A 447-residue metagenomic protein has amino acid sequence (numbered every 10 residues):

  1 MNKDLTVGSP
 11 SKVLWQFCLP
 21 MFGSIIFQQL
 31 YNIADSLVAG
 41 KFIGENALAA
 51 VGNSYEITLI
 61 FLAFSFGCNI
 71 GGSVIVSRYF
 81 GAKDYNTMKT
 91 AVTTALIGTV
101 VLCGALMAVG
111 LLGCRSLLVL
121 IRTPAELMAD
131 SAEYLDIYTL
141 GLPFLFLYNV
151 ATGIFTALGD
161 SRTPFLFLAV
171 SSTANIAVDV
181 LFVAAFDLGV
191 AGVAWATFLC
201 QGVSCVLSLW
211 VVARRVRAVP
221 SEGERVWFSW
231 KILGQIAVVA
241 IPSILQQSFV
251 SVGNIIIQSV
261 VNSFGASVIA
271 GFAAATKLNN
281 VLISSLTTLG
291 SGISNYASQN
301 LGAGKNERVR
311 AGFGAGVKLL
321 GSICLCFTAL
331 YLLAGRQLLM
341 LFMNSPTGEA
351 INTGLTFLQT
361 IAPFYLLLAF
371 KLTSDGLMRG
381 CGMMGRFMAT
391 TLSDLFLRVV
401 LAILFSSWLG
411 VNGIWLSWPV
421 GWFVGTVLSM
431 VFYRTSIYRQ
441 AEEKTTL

Functional and structural regions predicted by a protein language model:
M1-C18, V76-G141, A185-I241, A297-P363 (+1 more regions): Short alpha-helical transmembrane segments in multi-pass integral membrane proteins
L5-F42, E56-G71, I75, V100-M107 (+4 more regions): N-terminal transmembrane alpha-helices
Q16-D35, I137, Y148, S171 (+5 more regions): Transmembrane helical elements of multi-pass membrane transporters/channels
M21, I25, L37, V74 (+17 more regions): Transmembrane alpha-helix boundary and packing residues in multipass membrane permease domains and related
Q28, N32-A39, L62-N69, S73 (+18 more regions): Alpha-helical transmembrane segments and their lipid-water interface positions in multi-pass membrane proteins
L30-A49, L118-A125, L181-L188, S248-K277 (+4 more regions): Helix-terminus/linker motif at the lipid-water interface of multi-pass membrane proteins
L48-A108, L145-P164, G271-L333, L368-G382 (+1 more regions): Small-residue-rich hydrophobic transmembrane alpha-helices
N69, Y138-T156, P164-N175, V193-S208 (+4 more regions): Short runs within selected transmembrane alpha-helices of multi-pass transporters and secretion channels
